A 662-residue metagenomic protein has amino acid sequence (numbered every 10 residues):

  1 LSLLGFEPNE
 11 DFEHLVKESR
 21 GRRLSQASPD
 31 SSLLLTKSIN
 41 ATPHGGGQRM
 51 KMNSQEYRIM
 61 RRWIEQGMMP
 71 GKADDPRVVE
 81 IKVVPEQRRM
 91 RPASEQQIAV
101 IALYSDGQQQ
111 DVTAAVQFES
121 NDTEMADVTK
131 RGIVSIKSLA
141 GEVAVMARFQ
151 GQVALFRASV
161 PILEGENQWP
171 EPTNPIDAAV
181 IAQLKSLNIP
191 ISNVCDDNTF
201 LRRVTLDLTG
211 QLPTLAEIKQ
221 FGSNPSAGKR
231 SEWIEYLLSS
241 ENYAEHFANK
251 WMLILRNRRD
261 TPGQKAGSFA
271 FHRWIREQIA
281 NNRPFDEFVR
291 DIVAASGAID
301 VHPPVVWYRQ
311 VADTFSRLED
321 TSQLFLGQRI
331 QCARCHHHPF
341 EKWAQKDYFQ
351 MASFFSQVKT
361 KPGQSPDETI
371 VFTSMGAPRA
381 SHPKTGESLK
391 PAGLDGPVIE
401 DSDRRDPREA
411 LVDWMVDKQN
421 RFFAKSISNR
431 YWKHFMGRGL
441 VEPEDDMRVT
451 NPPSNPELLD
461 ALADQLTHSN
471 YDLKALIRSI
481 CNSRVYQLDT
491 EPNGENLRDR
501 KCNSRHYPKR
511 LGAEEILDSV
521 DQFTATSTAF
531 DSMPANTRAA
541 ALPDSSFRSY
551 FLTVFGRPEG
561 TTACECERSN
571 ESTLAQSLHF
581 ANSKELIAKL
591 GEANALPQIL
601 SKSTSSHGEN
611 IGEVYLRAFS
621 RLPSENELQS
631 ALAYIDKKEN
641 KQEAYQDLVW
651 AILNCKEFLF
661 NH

Functional and structural regions predicted by a protein language model:
L1-F12, R62, Q66-D74, R329-A344 (+2 more regions): Periplasmic/extracellular electron-transfer cofactor-ligation site, primarily the c-type cytochrome heme-c attachment
L1-Y57, D74-I101, D106-T173, R203 (+6 more regions): Solvent-exposed helix-loop boundary motif
R20-G21, G45-K51, P262, H506-Y507 (+1 more regions): Active-site rim elements
T36, M50-P70, A575-L586, L590-E592: Catalytic cores of secreted or luminal carbohydrate-active enzymes
P70, G151-L155, A227-G228, I299: Short helix C-cap/helix-to-loop transition motifs enriched in small/turn-promoting residues
E95, T113, G327, K346 (+3 more regions): Extracytoplasmic
Q168-N242, A248-D531, C566-E567, I587-Y645 (+2 more regions): Primarily short, surface-exposed interaction patches in extracytoplasmic proteins
T524-A541, S545, F551-A581: Long, His/Glu/Asp-enriched segments that create or flank divalent metal/ion-associated functional microenvironments
